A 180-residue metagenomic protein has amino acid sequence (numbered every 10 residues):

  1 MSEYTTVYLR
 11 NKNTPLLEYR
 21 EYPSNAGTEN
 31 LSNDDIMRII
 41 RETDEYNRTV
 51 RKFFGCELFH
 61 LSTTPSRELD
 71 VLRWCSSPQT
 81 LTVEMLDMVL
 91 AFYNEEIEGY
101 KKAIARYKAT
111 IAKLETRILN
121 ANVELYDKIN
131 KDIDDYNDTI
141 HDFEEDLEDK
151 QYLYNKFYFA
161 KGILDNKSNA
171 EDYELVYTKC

Functional and structural regions predicted by a protein language model:
M1-Y173, T178-C180: Acidic (Asp/Glu-rich) sequence patches and key acidic residues that form negatively charged surfaces used
